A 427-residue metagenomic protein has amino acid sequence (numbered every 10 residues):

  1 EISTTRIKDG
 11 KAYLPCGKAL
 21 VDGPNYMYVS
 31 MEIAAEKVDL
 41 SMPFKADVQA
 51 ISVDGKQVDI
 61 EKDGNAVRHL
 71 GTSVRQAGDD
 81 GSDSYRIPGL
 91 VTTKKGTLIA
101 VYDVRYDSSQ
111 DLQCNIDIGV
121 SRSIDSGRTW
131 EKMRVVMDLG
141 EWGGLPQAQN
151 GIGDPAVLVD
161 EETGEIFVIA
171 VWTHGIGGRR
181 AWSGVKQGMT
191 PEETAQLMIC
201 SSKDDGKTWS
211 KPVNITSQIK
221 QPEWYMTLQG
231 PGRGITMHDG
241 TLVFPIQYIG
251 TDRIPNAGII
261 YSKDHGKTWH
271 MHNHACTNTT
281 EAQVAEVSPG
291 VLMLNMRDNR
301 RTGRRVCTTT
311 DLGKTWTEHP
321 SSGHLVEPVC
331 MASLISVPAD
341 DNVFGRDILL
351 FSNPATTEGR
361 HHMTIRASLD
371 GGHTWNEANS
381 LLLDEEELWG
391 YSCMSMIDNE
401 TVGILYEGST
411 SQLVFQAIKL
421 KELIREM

Functional and structural regions predicted by a protein language model:
I2-D39, G55-M427: Asp-box/BNR beta-propeller blade signature and adjacent active/binding-site loops in extracellular glycan-interacting
S30, D39-A50: Contiguous beta-strand segments of beta-sheet-rich domains
